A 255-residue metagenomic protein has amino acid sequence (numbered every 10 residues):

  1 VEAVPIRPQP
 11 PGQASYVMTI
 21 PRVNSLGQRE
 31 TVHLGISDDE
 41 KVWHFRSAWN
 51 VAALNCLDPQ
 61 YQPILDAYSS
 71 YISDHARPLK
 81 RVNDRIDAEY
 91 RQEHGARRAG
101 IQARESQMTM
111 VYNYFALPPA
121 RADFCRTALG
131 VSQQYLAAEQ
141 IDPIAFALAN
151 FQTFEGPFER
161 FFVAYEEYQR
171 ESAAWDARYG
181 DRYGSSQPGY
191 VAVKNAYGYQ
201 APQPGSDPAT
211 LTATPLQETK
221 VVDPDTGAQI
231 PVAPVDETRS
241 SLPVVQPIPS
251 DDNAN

Functional and structural regions predicted by a protein language model:
V1-I86: N-terminal Sec/ER secretory leader and immediately downstream segment of secreted/extracellular precursors
P10-A14, A164-N255: A cross-kingdom marker for long, charged
V23-L26, E30, W49, P63 (+8 more regions): Generic alpha-helix detector with strongest preference for long hydrophobic helices that associate with membranes
N24, N50, N55, N83 (+4 more regions): Detector for Asparagine
G35, P143, D252-N253: Long, solvent-exposed N-terminal ectodomains of secreted or membrane-tethered precursors processed in the secretory
L57-A122: Mid-length scaffold segments of soluble, non-membrane domains
R97-P202, L211: A charged, amphipathic interaction segment
